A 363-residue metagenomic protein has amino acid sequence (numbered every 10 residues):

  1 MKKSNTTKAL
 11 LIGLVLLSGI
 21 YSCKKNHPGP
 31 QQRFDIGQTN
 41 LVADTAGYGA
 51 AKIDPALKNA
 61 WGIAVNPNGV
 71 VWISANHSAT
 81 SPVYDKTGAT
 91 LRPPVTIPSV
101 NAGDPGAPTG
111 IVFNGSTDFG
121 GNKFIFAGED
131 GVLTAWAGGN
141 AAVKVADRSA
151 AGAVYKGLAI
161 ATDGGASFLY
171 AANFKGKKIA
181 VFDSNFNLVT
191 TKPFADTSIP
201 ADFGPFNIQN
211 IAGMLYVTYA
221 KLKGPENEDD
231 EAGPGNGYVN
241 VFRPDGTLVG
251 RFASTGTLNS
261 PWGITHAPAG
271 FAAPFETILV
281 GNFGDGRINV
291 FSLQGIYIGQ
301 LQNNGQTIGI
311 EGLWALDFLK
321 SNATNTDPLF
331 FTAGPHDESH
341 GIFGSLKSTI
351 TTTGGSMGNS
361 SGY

Functional and structural regions predicted by a protein language model:
K2-L10: Bacterial N-terminal signal peptides that target proteins for export
S18-S22: C-terminal motif of bacterial Sec signal peptides marking the signal peptidase cleavage site
K24-Y363: Sequence/structural signature of beta-propeller domains
